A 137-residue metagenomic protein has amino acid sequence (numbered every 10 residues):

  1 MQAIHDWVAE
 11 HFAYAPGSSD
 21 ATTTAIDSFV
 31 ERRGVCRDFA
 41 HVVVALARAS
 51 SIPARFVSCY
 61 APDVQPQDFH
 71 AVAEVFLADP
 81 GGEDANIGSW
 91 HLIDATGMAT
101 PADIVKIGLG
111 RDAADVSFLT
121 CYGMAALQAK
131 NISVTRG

Functional and structural regions predicted by a protein language model:
M1-G34, A125-R136: Secondary-structure boundary elements
D6, D38-A126: Hydrophobic/aromatic-rich core segments of domains that either
